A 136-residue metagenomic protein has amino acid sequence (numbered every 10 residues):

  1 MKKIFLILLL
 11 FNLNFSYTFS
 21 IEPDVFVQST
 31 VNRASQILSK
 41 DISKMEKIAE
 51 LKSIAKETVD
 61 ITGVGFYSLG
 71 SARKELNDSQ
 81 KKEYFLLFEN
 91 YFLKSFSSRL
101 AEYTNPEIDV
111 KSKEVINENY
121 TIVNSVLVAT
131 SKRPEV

Functional and structural regions predicted by a protein language model:
I4-N14: Sec-dependent N-terminal signal peptides
N12, E102, V115-N117: A generic structural signal for short, solvent-exposed coil/turn residues that cap or connect secondary-structure
S16-S20: Boundary at the C-terminal end of the N-terminal hydrophobic targeting segment
E22-F96: Early exported N-terminus immediately downstream of N-terminal targeting peptides
A34, S112-V136: Exposed beta-sheet edge and beta->alpha loop/turn motif
K56-I61, Y103-N105, E118-I122, R133-E135: Extracytoplasmic
L100-S112: A short, amphipathic edge element
